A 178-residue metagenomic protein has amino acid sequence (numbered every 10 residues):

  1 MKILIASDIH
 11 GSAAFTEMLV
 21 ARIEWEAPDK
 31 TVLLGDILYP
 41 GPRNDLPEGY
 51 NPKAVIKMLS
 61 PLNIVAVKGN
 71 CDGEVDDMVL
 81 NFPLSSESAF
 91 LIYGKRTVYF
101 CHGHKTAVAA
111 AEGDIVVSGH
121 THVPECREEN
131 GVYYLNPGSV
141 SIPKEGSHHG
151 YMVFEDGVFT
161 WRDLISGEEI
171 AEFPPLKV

Functional and structural regions predicted by a protein language model:
K2-Y93: Core catalytic region of metal-dependent phosphoesterases/phosphodiesterases, especially metallo-beta-lactamase-like
S7, G35-D36, N130, G138 (+1 more regions): Alpha-helical context
A27, F173-P174: Intrinsic-disorder/low-complexity coil detector
F82-P83, E87, G94-A171: Conserved beta-sheet core of the metallophosphoesterase superfamily
L176-V178: Non-catalytic terminal accessory segments
